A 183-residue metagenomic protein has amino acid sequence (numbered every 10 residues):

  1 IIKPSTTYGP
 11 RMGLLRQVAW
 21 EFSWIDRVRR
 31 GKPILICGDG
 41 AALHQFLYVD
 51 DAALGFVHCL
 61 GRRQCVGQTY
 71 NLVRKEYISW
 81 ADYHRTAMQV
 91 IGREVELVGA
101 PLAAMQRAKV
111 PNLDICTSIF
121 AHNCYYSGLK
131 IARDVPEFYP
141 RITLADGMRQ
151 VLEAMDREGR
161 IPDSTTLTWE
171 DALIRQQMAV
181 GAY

Functional and structural regions predicted by a protein language model:
I1, S5-L43, A87-Q89: NAD(P)-dependent short-chain dehydrogenase/reductase
G9, C37-A42, Y70-Y77, M88-V90 (+3 more regions): Glycine-rich Rossmann NAD(P)(H)-binding loop
R16-W24, C37-L60, G67-Q68, D146: Substrate-positioning beta->alpha
G31, R62-R63, D134, A154-E158: Generic structural signal for alpha-helix termini and adjacent loop/cap motifs
L47, K75-I78, Y126, I142: Residue-level signal for the nucleotide or nucleotide-sugar donor/cofactor binding architecture
V49, Q106-F138, R157-I161: Conserved C-terminal active-site "lid" loop/helix of NAD(P)H-dependent oxidoreductases that clamps the redox cofactor
H58-C116, G128, Q150, M178-G181: Mid/C-terminal beta-alpha module of Rossmann-like enzyme folds, strongest in SDR-family dehydrogenases/epimerases
I142-Y183: Amphipathic terminal alpha-helices
